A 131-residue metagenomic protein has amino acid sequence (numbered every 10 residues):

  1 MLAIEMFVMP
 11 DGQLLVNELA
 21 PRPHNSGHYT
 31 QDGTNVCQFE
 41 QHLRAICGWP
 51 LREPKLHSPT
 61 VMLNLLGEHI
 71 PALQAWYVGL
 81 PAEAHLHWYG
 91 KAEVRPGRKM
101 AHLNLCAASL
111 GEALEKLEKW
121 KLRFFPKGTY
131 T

Functional and structural regions predicted by a protein language model:
M1-I4, P10, A20-E68: Active-site "cap" helix and flanking loop/linker of ATP-utilizing ligase/carboxylase catalytic domains
E5-M6, E115: Short alpha-helical "patches" and their helix-cap loops
M9-G12, A107-S109: Short acidic-glycine loop/turn motifs at beta-strand connectors
R44-T131: Peripheral (often C-terminal) accessory segments that flank ATP-dependent C-N-forming ligase machineries
